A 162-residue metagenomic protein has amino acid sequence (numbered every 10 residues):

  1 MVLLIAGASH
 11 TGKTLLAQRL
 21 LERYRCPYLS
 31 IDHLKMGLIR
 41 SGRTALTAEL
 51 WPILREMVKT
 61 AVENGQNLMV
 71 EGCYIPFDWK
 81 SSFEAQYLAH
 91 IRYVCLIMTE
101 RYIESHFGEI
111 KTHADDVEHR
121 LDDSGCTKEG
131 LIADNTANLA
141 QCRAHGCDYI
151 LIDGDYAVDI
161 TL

Functional and structural regions predicted by a protein language model:
I5: Hydrophobic anchor at the beta1->P-loop junction of P-loop NTPases
A8-S9: The conserved Walker
G12: Conserved glycine(s) of the Walker
L15-N64: Conserved substrate/cofactor phosphate-moiety recognition/catalytic segment in nucleotide-dependent phosphotransferases
C26-Y28, I91-C95, Y149-L151: Conserved beta-strand scaffold positions in the cores of enzyme catalytic domains, especially in NTP/NDP-utilizing
A48-M98: Glycine-rich phosphate-binding loop used to anchor ATP phosphates in small-molecule kinases, encompassing both
I91-A137, Q141: A glycine- and Lys/Arg-enriched "phosphate-lid" helix/loop adjacent to the NTP-binding pocket of small-molecule kinases
T136-L162: NTP-dependent small-molecule kinase module
